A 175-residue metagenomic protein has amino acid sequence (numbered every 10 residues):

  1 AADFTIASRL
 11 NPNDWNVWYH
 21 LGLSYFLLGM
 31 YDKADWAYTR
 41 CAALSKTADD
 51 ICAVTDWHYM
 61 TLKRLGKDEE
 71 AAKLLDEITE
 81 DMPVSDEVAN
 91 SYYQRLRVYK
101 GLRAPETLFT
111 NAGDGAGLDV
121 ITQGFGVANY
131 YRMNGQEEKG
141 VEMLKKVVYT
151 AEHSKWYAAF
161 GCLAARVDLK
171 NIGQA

Functional and structural regions predicted by a protein language model:
F4-T5, Y38, L144: Hydrophobic/aromatic packing residues within the alpha-helices of TPR/SEL1-like helical repeat arrays
L10, L44-T47, D81, T150: Structural marker of alpha-solenoid helical repeat scaffolds
